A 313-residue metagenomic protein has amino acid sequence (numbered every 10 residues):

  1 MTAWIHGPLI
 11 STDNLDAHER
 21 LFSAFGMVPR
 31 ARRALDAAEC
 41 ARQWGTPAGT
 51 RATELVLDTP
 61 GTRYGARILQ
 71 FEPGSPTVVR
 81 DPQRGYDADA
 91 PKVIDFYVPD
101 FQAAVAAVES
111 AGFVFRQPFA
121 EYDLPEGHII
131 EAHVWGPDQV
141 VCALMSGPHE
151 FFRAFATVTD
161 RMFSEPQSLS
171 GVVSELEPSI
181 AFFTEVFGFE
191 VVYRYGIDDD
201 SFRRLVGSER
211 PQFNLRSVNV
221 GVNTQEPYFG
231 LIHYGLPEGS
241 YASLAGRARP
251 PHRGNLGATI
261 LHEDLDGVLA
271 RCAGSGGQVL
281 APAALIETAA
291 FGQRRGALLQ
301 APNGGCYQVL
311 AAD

Functional and structural regions predicted by a protein language model:
M1, I10-R63, S110, E121-P125 (+3 more regions): Core segments of cupin and vicinal oxygen chelate
A3-N14, T53-P73, V78-V108, I130-W135 (+5 more regions): Vicinal oxygen chelate
R30, A37, Y64-A66, S75-T77 (+6 more regions): Short loop/beta submotifs within extracellular cysteine-rich repeat domains
R33-A52, P73-K92, E109-I130, H149-E165 (+3 more regions): A cross-kingdom feature marking solvent-exposed beta-strand/loop segments within repeated, beta-rich binding/scaffold
F101-A106, F115-F119, V141: Short secondary-structure capping/junction motifs at helix and strand boundaries
D123, W135-V140, M145-A181, V192-D198: Surface-exposed beta-loop interaction hotspot
I286, P302-V309: C-terminal amphipathic alpha-helical "assembly" element that mediates oligomerization/partner interfaces or acts as
F291, A311-D313: Catalytic core of Fe(II)/2-oxoglutarate
